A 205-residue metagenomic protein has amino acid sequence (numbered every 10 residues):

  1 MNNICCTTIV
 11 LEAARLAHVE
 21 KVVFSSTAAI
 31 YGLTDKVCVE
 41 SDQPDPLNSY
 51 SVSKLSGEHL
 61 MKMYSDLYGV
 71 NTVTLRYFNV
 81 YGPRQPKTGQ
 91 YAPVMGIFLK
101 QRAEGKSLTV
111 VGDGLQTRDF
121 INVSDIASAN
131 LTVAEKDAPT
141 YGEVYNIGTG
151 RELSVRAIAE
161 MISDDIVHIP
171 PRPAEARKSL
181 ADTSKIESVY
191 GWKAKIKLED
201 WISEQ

Functional and structural regions predicted by a protein language model:
M1-F78, S124, W192: N-terminal Rossmann-like NAD(P)+-binding domain of SDR-like oxidoreductases, especially those catalyzing
N2-C5, P93, I97, A181: A general alpha-helical scaffold signature found inside nucleotide-binding enzyme cores
Y31, Y81, R151-L153: Feature marks short, surface-exposed loop/turn motifs that line or immediately flank catalytic pockets and channel
K36, H59-R118, V123-A134, E160-S163: NAD(P)-dependent short-chain dehydrogenase/reductase
P46, Y81-Q85, I186: A short acidic, helix-capping loop that chelates divalent metal ions and anchors anionic groups
S49, G57, Y91, V155 (+1 more regions): Conserved donor sugar-nucleotide recognition element shared by glycan-biosynthetic enzymes
A103-Q205: C-terminal substrate-binding subdomain of Rossmann-fold SDR/epimerase-dehydratase oxidoreductases
